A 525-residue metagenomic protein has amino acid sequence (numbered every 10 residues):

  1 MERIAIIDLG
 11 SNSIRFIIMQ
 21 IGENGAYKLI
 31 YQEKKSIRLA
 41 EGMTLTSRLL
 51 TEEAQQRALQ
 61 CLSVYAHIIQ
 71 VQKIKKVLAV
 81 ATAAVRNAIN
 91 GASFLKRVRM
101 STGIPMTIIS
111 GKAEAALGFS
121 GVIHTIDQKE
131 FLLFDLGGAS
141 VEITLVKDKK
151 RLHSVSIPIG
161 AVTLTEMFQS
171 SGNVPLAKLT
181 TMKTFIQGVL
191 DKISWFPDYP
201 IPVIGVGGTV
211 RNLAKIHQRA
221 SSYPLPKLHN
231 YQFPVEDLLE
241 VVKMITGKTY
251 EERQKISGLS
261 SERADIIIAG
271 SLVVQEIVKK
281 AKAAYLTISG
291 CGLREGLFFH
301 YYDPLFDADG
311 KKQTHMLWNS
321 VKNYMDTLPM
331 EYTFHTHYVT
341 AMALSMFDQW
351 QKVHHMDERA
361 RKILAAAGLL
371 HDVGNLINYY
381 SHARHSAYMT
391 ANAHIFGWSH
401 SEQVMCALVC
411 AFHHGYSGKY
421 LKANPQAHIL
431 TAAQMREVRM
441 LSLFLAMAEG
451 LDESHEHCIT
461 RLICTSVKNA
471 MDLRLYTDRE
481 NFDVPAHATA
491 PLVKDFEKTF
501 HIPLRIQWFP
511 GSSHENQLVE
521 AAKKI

Functional and structural regions predicted by a protein language model:
M1-A5, L9, I14, M19-A81 (+1 more regions): N-terminal glycine/serine-rich phosphate-binding loop of ATP-dependent small-molecule kinases, especially carbohydrate
I4-D8, F131-D135, V203: Short glycine-aspartate micro-motif
I18, G42-I68, T82-I89, T102-H124 (+8 more regions): Helical "lid/coupling" subdomains associated with nucleotide-phosphate turnover
A139-V141: Active-site-adjacent helix-turn-beta-strand microarchitecture at beta-sheet edges that either contains or buttresses
E453-C458, K498-I502: Short secondary-structure junctions
F482-L504: Short, non-transmembrane amphipathic alpha-helical segments
F500-L518: A short amphipathic beta-strand at an alpha->beta junction
K523-I525: Non-catalytic regulatory/interaction regions at protein termini and inter-domain linkers
